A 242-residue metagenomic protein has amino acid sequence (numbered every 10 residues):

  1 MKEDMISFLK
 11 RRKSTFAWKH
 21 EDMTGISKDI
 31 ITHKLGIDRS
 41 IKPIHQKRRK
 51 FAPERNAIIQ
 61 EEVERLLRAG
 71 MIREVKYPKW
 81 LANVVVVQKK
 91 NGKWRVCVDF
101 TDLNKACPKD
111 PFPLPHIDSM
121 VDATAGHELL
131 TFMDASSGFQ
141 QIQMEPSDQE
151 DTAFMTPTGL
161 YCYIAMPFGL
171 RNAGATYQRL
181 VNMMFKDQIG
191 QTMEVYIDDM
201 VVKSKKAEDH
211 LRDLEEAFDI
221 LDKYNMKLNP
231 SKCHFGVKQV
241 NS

Functional and structural regions predicted by a protein language model:
M1-S242: Retroelement reverse transcriptase polymerase core
